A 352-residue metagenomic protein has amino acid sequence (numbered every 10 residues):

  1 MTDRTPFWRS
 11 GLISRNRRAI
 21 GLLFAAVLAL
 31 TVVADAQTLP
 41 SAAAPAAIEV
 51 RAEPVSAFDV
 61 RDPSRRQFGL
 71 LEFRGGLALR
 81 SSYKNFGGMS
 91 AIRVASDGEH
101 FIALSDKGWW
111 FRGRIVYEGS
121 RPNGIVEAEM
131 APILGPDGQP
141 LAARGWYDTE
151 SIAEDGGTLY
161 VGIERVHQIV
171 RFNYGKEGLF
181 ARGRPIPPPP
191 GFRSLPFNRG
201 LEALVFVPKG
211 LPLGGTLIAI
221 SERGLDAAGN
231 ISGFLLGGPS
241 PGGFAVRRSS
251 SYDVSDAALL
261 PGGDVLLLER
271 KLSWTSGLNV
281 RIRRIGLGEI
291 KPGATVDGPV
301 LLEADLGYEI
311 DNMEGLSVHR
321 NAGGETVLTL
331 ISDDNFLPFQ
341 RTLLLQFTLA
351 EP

Functional and structural regions predicted by a protein language model:
T2, F7-W8, G21, A29-P352: Sequence/structural signature of beta-propeller domains
R17-A25: Sec-dependent signal peptide recognition, specifically the positively charged N-region followed immediately by
